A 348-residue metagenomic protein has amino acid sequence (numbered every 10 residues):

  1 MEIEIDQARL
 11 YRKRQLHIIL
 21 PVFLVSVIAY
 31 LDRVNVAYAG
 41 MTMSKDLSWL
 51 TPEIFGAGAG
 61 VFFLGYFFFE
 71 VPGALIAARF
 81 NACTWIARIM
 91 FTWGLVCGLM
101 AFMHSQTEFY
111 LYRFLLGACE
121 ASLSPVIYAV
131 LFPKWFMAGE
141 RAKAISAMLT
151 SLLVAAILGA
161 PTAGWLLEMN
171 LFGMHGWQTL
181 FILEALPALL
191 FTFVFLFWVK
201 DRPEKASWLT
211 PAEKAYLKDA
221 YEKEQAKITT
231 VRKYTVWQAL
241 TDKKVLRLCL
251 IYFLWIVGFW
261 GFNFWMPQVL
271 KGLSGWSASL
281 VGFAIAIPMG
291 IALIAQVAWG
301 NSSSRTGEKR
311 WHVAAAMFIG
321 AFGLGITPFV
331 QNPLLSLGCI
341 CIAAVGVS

Functional and structural regions predicted by a protein language model:
V36-A37, W237-Q296, G300: Extracytoplasmic gate region of multi-pass secondary transporters
W49, N81, F102-E108, C119 (+4 more regions): Helix-breaking motifs and short loop linkers at transmembrane-helix boundaries and internal kinks in secondary membrane
F68-T107: Conserved MFS/SLC helix-loop-helix module at the cytosolic interface between two early adjacent transmembrane helices
F69-N81, L167, A295-E308: Helix-to-loop junctions at the C-terminal end of transmembrane segments in multipass secondary transporters
A78-M90, S304-M317: Cytoplasmic membrane-interface "Motif A"-like loop-to-helix N-cap segments of 12-TM Major Facilitator Superfamily
Y112-T150: Cytoplasmic helix-loop-helix junction between adjacent transmembrane helices in 12-TM secondary transporters
A142-L167, P187-A188: Glycine-rich segments within core transmembrane alpha-helices of 12-TM secondary carriers
G307-S348: C-terminal transmembrane helical hairpin of 12-TM major facilitator-type secondary transporters
